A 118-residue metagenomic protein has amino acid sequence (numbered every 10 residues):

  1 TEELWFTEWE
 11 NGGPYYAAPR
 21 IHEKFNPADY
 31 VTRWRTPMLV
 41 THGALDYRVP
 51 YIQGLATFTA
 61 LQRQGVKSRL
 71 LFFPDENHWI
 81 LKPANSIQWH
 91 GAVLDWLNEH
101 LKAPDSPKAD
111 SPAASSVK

Functional and structural regions predicted by a protein language model:
T1-K118: Active-site-proximal cap/loop segments of hydrolase catalytic domains
